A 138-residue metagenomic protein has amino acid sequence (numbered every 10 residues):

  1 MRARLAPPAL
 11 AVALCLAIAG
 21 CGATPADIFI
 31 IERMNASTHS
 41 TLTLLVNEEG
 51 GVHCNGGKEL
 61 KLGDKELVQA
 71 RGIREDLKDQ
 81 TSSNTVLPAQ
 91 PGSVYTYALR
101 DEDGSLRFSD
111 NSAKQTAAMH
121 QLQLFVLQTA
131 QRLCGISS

Functional and structural regions predicted by a protein language model:
M1-L10: Bacterial N-terminal signal peptides that target proteins for export
A17-G20: C-terminal motif of bacterial Sec signal peptides marking the signal peptidase cleavage site
G22-I28, S82-S138: Short, well-ordered, aromatic-rich surface patches in folded extracellular/luminal domains
D27-E49: Post-signal peptide N-terminal segment of mature Sec-exported envelope proteins
I31, V52-G56, F108: Short hydrophobic/aromatic-rich beta-strand segments that constitute the beta-sheet cores of beta-sandwich/beta-barrel
M34-T38, K58-K61, S109-A117: Short, solvent-exposed aromatic-acidic interface loops
T41-V68: Post-signal-peptide N-terminal segment of Sec-exported extracytoplasmic proteins
K58-A89: Mature extracytoplasmic domains of secretory-pathway proteins
